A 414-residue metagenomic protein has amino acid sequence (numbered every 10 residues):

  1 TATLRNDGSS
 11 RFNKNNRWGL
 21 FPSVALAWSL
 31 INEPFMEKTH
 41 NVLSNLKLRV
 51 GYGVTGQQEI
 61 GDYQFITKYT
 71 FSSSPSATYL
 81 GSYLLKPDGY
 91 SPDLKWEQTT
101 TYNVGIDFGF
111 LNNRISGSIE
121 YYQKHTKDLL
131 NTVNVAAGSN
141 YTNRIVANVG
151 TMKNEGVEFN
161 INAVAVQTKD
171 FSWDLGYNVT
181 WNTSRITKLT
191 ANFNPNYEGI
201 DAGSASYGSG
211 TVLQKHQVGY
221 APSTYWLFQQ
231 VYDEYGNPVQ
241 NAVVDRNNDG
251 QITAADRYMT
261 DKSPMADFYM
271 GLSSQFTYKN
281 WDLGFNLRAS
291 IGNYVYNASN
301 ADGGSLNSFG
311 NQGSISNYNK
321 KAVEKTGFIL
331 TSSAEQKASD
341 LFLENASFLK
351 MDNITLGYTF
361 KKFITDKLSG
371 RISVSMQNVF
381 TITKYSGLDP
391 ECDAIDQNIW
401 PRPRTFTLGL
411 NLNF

Functional and structural regions predicted by a protein language model:
T1-V212, K279, L341-F414: Extracellular/periplasmic, surface-exposed regions of secreted and cell-surface proteins
S9-S10, T126-K127, N248-G250, K262-P264 (+2 more regions): A short local loop/turn or secondary-structure capping micro-motif enriched for an aromatic residue
S73-P87, A202-S263, N311-F342: Flexible glycine-rich, low-complexity coil/linker segments exposed to the extracellular/periplasmic environment
Y102, F110, R114-S118, F268 (+1 more regions): N-terminal hydrophobic signal/anchor transmembrane helix of membrane proteins
D107, L227-Q229, S273: Short, surface-exposed charged micro-motifs
L130-V135, I252-A254, A301: Conserved active-site-proximal loop/helix segments of enzymes involved in bacterial cell-wall and related
N237, S290-M376: Extracytoplasmic gating/loop element in the C-terminal half of outer-membrane beta-barrel translocons and assembly
D261-Y296: Glycine-rich, aromatic-lined ligand/substrate-binding cores of catalytic and carbohydrate-binding domains
